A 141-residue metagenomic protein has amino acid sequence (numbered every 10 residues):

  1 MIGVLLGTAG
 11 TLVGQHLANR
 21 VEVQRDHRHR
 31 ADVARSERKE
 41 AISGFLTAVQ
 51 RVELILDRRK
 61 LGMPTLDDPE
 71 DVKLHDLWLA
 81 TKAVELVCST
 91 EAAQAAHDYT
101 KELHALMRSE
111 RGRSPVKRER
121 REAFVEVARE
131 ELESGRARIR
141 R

Functional and structural regions predicted by a protein language model:
M1-G14: Hydrophobic alpha-helical membrane segments, chiefly transmembrane helices and signal peptide h-regions, characterized
L12-R141: Conserved non-transmembrane functional hotspots
